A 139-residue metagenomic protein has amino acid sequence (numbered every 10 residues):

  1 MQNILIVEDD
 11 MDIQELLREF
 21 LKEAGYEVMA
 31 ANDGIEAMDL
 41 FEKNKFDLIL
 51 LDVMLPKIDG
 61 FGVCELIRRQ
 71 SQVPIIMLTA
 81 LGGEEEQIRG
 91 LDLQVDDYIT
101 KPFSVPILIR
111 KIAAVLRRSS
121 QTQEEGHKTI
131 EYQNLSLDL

Functional and structural regions predicted by a protein language model:
M1-T122: N-terminal/domain-start alpha-helical segments
E125-K128: Short flexible loop/turn segments at helix-to-beta-strand junctions within the C-terminal catalytic HATPase_c
I130-L139: A structural micro-motif at secondary-structure boundaries
